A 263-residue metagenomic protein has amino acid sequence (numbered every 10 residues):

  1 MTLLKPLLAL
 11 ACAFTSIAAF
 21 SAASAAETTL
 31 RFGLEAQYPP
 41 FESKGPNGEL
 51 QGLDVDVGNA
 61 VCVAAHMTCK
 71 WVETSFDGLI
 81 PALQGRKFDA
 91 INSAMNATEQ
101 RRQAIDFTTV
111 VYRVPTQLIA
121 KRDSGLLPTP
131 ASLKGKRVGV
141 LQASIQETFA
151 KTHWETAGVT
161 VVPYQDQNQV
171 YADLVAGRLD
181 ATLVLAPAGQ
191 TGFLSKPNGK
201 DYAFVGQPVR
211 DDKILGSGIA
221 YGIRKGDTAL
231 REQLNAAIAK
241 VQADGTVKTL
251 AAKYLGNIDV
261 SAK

Functional and structural regions predicted by a protein language model:
A9-A19: Bacterial N-terminal signal peptides
A26-A94, Q103, D244, Y254-N257: Extracytoplasmic small-molecule ligand-binding "clamshell" domains of the periplasmic binding protein/Venus flytrap
A36, Y112-A120, P197-N235, L255-K263: Periplasmic-binding protein-like
K44, G58-M67, Q146-Q165, F193-K200 (+1 more regions): Ligand-binding cleft/hinge of the Venus flytrap
V55-A64, S124, A131, R137 (+2 more regions): Extended ligand-binding regions for polar small-molecule ligands
V55-D56, W71-P81, G125-L126, V161-A176: Short helix-initiation/N-cap motifs at beta->coil->alpha
N59, V63, T68-S132, K200-I214: Acidic, polar ligand-binding/catalytic clefts
M67-T68, G85-S93, R137, V175-A188 (+1 more regions): Alpha-to-beta junction loops
